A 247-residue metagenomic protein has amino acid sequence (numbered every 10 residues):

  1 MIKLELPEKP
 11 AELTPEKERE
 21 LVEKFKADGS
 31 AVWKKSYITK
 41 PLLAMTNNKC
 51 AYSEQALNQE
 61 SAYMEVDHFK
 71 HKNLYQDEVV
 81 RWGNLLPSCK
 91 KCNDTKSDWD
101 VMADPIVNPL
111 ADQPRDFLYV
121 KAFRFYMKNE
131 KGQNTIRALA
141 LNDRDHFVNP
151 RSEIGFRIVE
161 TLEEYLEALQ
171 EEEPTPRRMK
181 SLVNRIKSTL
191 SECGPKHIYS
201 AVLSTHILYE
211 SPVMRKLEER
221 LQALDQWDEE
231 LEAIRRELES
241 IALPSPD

Functional and structural regions predicted by a protein language model:
M1-E8, A242-D247: Short, Lys/Arg-enriched, disordered terminal segments
K3-K49, N73-V80: Short, charged surface segments at domain edges that flank catalytic/cofactor-binding sites
L4, K17, L21, G132-N142 (+1 more regions): Generic hydrophobic, helix-prone segments enriched in Leu/Val/Ile
Y37-Y63, C89-C92: Short cysteine-rich loop/turn motifs with clustered Cys
Q55-P87, K96-F117: Histidine-centered nuclease catalytic patch
N84-W99, M127-A140, S204-P212, L231-I234: Short, surface-exposed, charge-dense and proline/glycine-enriched linear segments
K96, D100-S181: Conserved, surface-exposed functional patches that form binding/active-site neighborhoods
H146-D247: C-terminal, charged low-complexity interaction regions
